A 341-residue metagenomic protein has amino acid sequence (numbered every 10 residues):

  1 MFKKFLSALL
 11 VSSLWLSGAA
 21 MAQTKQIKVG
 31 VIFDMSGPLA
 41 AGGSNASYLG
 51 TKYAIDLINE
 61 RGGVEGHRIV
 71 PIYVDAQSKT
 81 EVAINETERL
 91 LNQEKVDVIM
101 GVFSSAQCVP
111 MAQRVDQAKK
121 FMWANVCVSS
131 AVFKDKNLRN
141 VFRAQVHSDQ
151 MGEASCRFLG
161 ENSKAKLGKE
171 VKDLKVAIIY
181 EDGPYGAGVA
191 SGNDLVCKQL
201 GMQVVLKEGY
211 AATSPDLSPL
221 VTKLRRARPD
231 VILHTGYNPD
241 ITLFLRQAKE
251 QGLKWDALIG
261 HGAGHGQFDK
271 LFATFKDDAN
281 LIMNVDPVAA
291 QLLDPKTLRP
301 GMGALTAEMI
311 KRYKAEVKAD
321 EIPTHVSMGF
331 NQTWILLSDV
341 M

Functional and structural regions predicted by a protein language model:
M1-L9: Bacterial N-terminal signal peptides that target proteins for export
L16-A22: Sec/Tat signal peptide C-region and signal peptidase I cleavage site
T24, Y48-P71, S163-V171, K198-M202: Signal peptide-proximal N-terminal region of secreted/periplasmic/extracellular or secretory-lumen proteins
I27-K52, V74-E81, F103-S104, I179-G188 (+1 more regions): Extracytoplasmic "Venus flytrap"
G42-S47, D56, R61-D135, A144 (+3 more regions): Beta-alpha junction/loop-to-helix N-cap segments that form part of ligand/metal-binding clefts
L49, V96-K207, L258-N284: Extracytoplasmic ligand/sensor domains, especially the bilobed periplasmic-binding protein
K249-F330: Extracellular/periplasmic periplasmic-binding protein-like sensory domains
Q332-M341: Extracellular/periplasmic bilobal clamshell ligand-binding domains
